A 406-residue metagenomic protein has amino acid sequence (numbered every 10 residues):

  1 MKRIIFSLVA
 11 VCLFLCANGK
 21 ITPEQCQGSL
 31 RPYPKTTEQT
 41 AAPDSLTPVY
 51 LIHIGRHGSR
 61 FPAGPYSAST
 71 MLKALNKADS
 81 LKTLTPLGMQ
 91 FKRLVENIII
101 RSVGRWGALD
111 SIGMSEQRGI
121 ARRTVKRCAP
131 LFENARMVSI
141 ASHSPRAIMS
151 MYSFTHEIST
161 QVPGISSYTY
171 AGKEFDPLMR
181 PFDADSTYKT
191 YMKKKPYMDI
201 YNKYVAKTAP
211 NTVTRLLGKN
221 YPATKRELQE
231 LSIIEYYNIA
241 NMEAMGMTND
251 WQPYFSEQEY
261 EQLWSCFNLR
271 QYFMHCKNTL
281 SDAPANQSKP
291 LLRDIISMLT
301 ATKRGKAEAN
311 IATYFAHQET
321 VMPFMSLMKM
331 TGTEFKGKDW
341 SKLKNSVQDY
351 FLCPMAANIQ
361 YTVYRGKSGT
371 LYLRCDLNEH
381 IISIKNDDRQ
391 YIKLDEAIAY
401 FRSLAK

Functional and structural regions predicted by a protein language model:
M1-P23: Bacterial Sec-dependent N-terminal signal peptides
G19-V138, S142-A312, A316-K406: Signature for phosphate-centric chemistry
